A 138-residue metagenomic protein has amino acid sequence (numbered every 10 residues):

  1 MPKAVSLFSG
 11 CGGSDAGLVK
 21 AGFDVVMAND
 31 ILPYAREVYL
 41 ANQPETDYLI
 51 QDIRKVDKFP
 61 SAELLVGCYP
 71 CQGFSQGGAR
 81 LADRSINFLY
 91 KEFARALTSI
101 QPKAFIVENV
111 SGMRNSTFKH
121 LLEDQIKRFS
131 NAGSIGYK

Functional and structural regions predicted by a protein language model:
M1-A4: Extreme N-terminal starter segment of soluble prokaryotic enzymes
L7-C11: Class I SAM-dependent methyltransferase "Motif I" SAM/SAH-binding loop
G17-D24, N42: A short, Lys/Arg-enriched amphipathic alpha-helix followed by its capping loop at the start of a domain
L32-P33: Conserved SAM/SAH-binding beta-strand->alpha-helix loop
Y39: Conserved SAM-binding loop
P44-D52: Conserved SAM-binding strand-loop segment of SAM-dependent methyltransferases
K55-L64, F74-K138: Class I S-adenosyl-L-methionine
